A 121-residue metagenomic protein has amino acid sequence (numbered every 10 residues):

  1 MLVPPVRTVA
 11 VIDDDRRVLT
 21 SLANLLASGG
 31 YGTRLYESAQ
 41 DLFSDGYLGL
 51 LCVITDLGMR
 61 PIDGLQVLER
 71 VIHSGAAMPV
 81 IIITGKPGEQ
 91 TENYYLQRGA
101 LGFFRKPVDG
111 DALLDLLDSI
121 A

Functional and structural regions predicted by a protein language model:
M1-A10, R16-R17, A23-L25, D111-A121: Non-catalytic signal-transmission and effector/linker regions of two-component phosphorelay proteins
L19, R60, G88: The feature encodes the CheY-like receiver
L35-C52: Acidic, metal-coordinating helix/loop segments flanking the phosphotransfer/catalytic sites of two-component signaling
E37-S38, D63-Q66: Acidic catalytic/metal-coordinating carboxylates
L65-A76: Short amphipathic alpha-helix used as the core "switch/output" element in two-component signaling
Q66, P87-G102, D115: Alpha4 helix (beta4-alpha4-beta5 surface) of REC/receiver domains from two-component response regulators
K106: A Lys-centered signature of the CheY-like receiver
